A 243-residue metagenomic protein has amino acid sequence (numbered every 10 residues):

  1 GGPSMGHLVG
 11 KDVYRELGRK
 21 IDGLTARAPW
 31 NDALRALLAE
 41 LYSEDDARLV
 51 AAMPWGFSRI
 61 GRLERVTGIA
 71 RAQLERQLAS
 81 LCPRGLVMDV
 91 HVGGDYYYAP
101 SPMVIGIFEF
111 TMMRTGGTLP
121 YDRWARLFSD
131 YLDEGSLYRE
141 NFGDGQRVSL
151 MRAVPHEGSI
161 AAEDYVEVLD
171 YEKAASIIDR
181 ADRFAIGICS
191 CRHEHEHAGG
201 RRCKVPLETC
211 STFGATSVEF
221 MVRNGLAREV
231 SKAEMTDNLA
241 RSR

Functional and structural regions predicted by a protein language model:
G2-R35: Long, low-complexity, charged/polar intrinsically disordered regions in eukaryotic proteins
E40-D46: Short helix-coil-helix linker/hinge
V50, W55-T67: Short acidic, hydrophobic short linear motifs in intrinsically disordered regions
T67-P83: Short amphipathic alpha-helical interaction segments
C82-G93: A short, conserved structural fragment
M88-D89, A99, F184-C189: A structural signal for short, well-ordered beta-strand segments and their strand-loop junctions that often border
G94-E134: Short, amphipathic alpha-helical interaction segments positioned at domain boundaries
G135-R243: Catalytic cores of enzyme domains
